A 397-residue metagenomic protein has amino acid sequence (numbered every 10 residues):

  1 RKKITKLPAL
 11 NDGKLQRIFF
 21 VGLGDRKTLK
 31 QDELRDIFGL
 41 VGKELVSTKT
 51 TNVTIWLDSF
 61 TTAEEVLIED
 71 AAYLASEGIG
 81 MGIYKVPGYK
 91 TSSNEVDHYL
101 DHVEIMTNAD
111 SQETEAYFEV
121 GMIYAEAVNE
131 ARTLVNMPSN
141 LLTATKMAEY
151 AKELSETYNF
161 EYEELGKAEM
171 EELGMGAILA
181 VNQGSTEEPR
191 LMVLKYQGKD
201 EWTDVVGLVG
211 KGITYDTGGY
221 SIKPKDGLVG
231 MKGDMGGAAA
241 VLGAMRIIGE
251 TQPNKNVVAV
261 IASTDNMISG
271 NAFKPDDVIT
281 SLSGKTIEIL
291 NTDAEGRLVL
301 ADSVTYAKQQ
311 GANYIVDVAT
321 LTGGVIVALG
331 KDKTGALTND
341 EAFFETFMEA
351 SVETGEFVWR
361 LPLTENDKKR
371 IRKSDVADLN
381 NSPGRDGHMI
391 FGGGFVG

Functional and structural regions predicted by a protein language model:
R1-V205, V209-G212: Short amphipathic alpha-helical segment within the helicase RecA-like ATPase core that mediates nucleic-acid
A148-G397: A generic structural signal for tightly packed, nonpolar segments enriched in small/aliphatic residues
